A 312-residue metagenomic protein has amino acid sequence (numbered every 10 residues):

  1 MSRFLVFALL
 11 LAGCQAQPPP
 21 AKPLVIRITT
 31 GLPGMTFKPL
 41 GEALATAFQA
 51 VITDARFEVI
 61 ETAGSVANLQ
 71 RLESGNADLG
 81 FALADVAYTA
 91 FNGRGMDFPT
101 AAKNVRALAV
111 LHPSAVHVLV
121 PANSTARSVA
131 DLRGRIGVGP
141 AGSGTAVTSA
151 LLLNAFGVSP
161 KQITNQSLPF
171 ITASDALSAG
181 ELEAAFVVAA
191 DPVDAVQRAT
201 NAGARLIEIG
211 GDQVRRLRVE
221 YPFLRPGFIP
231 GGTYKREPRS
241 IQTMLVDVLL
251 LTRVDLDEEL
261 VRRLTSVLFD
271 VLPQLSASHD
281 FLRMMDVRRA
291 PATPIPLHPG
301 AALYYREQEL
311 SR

Functional and structural regions predicted by a protein language model:
M1-F7: Sec-dependent signal peptide recognition, specifically the positively charged N-region followed immediately by
L11-G13: C-terminal motif of bacterial Sec signal peptides marking the signal peptidase cleavage site
Q15-Q17: Bacterial signal peptide processing site
P23-V51, A55, P113-A179, P291 (+1 more regions): Bilobed "Venus flytrap"/periplasmic-binding protein-like clamshell domains and structurally analogous long
T36-E73, D78-G80, R236-P238: Extracytoplasmic small-molecule ligand-binding "clamshell" domains of the periplasmic binding protein/Venus flytrap
A84-V86, R94-M96, S124, V158-L250 (+1 more regions): Pocket-lining segment of extracytoplasmic ligand-binding domains
F98-L111, V116, T233-Q242: A structural signal for short loop-to-beta-strand junctions that line the ligand-binding cleft of periplasmic/secreted
I241-R312: Segments of small-molecule ligand-sensing domains
